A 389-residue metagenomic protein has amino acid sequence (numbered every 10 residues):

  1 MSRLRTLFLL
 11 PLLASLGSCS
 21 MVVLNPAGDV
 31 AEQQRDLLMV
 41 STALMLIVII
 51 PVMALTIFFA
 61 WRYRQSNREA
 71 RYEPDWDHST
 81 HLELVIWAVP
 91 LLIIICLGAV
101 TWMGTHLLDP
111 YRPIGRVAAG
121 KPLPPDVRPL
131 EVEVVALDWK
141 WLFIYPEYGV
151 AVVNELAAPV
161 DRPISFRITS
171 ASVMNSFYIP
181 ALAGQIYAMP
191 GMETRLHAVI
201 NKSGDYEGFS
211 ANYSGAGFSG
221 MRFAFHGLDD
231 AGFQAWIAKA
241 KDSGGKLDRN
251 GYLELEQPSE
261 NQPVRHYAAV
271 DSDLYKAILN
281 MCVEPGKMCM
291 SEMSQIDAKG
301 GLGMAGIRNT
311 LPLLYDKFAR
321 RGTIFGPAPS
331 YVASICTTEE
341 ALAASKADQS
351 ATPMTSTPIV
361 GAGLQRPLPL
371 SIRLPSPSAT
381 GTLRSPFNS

Functional and structural regions predicted by a protein language model:
M1-V52, F59: Hydrophobic alpha-helical segments
L13, T56, L97-T101: Structural signal for membrane-spanning alpha-helices in multi-pass inner-membrane proteins, emphasizing helix cores
S20-L38, Y63-Q365, P369-S389: Non-transmembrane, membrane-proximal soluble domains of secreted or membrane proteins
P51-A54, D75: Generic alpha-helical scaffold signal
M53-N67: Cytosolic-side junction of a single-pass transmembrane alpha-helix
